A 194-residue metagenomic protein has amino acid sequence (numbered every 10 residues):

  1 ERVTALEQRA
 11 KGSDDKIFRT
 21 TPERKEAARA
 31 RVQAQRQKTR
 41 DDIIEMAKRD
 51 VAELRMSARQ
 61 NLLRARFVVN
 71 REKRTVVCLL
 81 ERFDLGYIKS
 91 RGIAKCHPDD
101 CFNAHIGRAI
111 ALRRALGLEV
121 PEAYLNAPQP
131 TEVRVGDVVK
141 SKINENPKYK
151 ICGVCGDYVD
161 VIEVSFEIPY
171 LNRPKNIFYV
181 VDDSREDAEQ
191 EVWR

Functional and structural regions predicted by a protein language model:
E1-R9: Amphipathic alpha-helical oligomerization/assembly segments
T21-A52: Intrinsically disordered, low-complexity regions enriched in acidic/Ser/Thr/Pro/Gln residues
R66-H97: Positively charged, aromatic-enriched nucleic acid-contacting surfaces
Y87-Q129: Glycine-rich and polybasic anion-binding loops at the starts of cofactor/ligand-binding domains
V135-V139: Loop/turn positions that initiate beta-strands
N146-R194: Basic/aromatic-rich interaction segments and small domains that mediate binding to polyanionic partners
